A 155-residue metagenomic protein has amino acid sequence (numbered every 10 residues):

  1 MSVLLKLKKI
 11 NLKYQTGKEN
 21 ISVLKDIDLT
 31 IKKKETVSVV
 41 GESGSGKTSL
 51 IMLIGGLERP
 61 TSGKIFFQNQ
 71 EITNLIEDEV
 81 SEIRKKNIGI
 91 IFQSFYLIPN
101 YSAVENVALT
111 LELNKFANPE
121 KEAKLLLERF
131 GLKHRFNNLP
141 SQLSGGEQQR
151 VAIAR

Functional and structural regions predicted by a protein language model:
V3-R155: ABC family nucleotide-binding domain
